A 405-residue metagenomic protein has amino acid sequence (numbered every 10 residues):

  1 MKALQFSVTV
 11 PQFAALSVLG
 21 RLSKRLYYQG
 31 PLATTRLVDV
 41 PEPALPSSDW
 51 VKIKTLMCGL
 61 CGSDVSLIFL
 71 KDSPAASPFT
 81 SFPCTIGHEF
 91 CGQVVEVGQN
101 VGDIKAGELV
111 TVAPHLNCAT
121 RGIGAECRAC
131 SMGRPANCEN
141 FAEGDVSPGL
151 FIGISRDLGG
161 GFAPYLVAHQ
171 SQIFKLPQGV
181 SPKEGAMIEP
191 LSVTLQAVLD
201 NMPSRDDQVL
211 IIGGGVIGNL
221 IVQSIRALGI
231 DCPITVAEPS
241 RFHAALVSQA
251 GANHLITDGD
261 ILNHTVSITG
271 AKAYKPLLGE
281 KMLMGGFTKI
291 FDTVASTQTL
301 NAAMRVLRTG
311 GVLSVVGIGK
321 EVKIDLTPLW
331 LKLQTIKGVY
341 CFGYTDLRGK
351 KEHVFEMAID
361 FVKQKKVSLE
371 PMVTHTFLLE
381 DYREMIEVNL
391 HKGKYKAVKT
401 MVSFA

Functional and structural regions predicted by a protein language model:
M1-E89, P164, S403-A405: Short N-terminal strand-loop motif that marks the start of NAD(P)H/FAD-dependent oxidoreductase cofactor-binding domains
M1-V18, E280, M284, S314-K320 (+2 more regions): C-terminal capping/lid region of NAD(P)-dependent oxidoreductase domains
P41-C58, S73-S131, P177-G179: Glycine-rich beta-strand-centered segment in the early N-terminal region that forms part of a ligand/cofactor-binding
F79, H88, C118-Q208, I212: NAD(P)H dinucleotide-binding glycine-rich loop of Rossmann-like/cofactor-binding domains, especially the beta1-alpha1
Q208-G214, R226-Q298: Adenosine-nucleotide cofactor-binding segment
G218-N219: N-terminal Rossmann-fold NAD(P) dinucleotide-binding loop
V266-E280, M284, K323-H375, R383-E384: C-terminal substrate-binding/catalytic core of Rossmann-like NAD(P)-dependent dehydrogenases/reductases
R305-K323, I336: ADP-ribose/adenylate-binding Rossmann-like module
